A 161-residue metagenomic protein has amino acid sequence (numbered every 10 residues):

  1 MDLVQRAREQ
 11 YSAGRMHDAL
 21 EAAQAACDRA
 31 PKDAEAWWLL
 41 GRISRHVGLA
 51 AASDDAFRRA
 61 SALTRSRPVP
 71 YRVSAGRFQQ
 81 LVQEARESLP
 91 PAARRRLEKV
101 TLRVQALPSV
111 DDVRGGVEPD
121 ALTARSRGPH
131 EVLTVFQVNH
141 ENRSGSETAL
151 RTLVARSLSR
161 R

Functional and structural regions predicted by a protein language model:
H17-D18, A51: Residue register within tetratricopeptide repeats
A25-A26, A60: Canonical positions in the second alpha-helix
R42-V69: TPR/TPR-like (Sel1-like) alpha-helical repeat modules
P119-R160: Active-site scaffold of zinc-dependent metalloenzymes
